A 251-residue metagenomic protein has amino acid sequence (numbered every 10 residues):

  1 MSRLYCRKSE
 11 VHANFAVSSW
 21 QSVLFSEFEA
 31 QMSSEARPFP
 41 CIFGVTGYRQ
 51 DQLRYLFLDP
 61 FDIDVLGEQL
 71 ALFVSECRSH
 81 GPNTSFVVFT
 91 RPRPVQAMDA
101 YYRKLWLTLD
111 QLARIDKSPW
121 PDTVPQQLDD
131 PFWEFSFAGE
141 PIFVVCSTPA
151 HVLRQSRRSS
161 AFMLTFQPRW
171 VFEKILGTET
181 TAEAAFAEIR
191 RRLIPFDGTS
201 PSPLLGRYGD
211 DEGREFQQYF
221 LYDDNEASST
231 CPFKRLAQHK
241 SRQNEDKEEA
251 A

Functional and structural regions predicted by a protein language model:
M1-G81, V87, K104-P119, L176-A251: Non-catalytic accessory regions used for complex assembly or targeting
S85-F89, M163-F166: Short, hydrophobic/proline-enriched secondary-structure or compact coil segments at domain edges
V87-P92, D122-D130: Short, glycine/charge-rich beta-strand/loop segments that flank catalytic centers and engage negatively charged groups
R91, A138, V145-S147, Q167-R169 (+1 more regions): Structured loops at beta-to-helix junctions and adjacent beta-edge loops in soluble globular domains
R93-A97, A150-V152: Short acidic, S/G/P-rich loop/turn micro-motifs used as interaction or catalytic elements
A100-W106, R157-F162: "Short basic amphipathic alpha-helical interaction patches in structured regions
V124-F162: Aromatic/basic-lined ligand-recognition segments that form π-stacking hydrophobic pockets flanked by Lys/Arg to engage
T148-R191: Compact mixed alphabeta submodule
